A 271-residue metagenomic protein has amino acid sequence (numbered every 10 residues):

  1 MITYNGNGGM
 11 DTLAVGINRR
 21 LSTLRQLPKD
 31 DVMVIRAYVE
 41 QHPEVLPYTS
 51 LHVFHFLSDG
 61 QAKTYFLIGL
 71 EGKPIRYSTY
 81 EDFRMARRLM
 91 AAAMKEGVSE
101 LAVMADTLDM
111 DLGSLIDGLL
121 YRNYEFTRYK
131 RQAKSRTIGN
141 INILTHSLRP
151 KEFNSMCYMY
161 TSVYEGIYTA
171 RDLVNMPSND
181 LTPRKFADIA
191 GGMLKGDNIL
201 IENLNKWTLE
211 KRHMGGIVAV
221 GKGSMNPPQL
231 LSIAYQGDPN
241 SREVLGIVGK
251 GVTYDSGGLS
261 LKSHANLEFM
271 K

Functional and structural regions predicted by a protein language model:
M1-G251, S256: Short amphipathic alpha-helical segment within the helicase RecA-like ATPase core that mediates nucleic-acid
A190, L261-K271: Alpha-helical metal-binding/catalytic segments enriched in His/Glu/Asp
